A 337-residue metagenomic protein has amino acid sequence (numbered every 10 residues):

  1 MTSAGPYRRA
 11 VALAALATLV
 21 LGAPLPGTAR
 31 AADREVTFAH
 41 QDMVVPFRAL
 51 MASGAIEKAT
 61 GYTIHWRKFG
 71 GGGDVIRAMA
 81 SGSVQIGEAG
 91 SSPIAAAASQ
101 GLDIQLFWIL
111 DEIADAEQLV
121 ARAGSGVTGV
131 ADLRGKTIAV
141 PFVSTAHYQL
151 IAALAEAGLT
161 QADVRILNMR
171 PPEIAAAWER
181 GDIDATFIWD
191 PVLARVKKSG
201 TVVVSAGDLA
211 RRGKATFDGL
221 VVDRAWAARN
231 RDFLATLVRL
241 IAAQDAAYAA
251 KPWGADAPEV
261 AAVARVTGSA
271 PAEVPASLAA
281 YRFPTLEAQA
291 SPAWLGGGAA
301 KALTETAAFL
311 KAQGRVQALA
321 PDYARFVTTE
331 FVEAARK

Functional and structural regions predicted by a protein language model:
M1-P6: N-terminal secretory signal peptides that target proteins for export/translocation
Y7-L13: N-terminal export leaders
L13-P24: Bacterial N-terminal signal peptides
L25-A31: Sec/Tat signal peptide C-region and signal peptidase I cleavage site
A31-T160, R165-N168, D184-I188, A206 (+1 more regions): Short, glycine-/small- and polar/acidic-enriched structural segments that line small-molecule recognition paths
S92, E173-G268: Pocket-lining segment of extracytoplasmic ligand-binding domains
A228-R315: Secondary-structure end/capping motifs
A300-K337: Conserved C-terminal helix/tail region of periplasmic/extracytoplasmic solute-binding proteins
